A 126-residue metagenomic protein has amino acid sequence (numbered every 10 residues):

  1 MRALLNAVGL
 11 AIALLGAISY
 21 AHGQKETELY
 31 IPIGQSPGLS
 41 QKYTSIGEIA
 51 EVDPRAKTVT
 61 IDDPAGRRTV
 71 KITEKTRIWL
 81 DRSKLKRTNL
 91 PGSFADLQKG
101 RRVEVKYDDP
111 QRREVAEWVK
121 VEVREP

Functional and structural regions predicted by a protein language model:
R2-A11, G16-K71, S83-P126: Short, flexible, surface-exposed loop segments at domain boundaries
T76-K84: Short, surface-exposed linear segments at secondary-structure transitions and domain or protein termini
